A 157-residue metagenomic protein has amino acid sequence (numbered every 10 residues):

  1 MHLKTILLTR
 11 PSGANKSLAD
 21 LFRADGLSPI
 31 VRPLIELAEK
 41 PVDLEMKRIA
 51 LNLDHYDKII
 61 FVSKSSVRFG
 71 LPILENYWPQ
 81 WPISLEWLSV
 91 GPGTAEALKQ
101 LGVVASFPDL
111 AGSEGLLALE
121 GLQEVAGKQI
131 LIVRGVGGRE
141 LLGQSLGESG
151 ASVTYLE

Functional and structural regions predicted by a protein language model:
M1-E157: Signature of uroporphyrinogen-III synthase
